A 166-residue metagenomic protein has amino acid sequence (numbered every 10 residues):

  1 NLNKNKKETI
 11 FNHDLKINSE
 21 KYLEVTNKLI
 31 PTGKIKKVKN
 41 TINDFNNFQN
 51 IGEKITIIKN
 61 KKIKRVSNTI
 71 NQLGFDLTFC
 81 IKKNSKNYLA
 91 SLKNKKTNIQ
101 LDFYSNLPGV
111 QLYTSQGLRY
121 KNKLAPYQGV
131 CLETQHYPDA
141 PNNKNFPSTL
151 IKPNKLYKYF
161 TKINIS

Functional and structural regions predicted by a protein language model:
N1-S166: An exposed, glycine/acidic-rich loop-and-rim segment of catalytic or binding clefts
